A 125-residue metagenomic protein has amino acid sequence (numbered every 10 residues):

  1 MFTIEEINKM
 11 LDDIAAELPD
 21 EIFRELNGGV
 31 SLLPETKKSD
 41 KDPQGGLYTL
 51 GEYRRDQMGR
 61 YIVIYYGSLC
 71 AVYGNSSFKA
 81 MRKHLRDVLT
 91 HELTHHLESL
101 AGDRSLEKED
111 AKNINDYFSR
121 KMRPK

Functional and structural regions predicted by a protein language model:
I4-N8: Phosphate/ribose-recognition catalytic cores of enzymes acting on nucleotide-derived substrates
M10-S68: Auxiliary, metal-adjacent structural segments of Zn-dependent hydrolase domains
E17, E21, V88, E92 (+1 more regions): Short alpha-helical functional segments enriched in proximate histidine and acidic residues
G45, Q57-Y61, T90-T94, D116-Y117 (+1 more regions): Short, surface-exposed, polar/charged, turn-prone segments marking secondary-structure boundaries
L50-L89, L93: Mid-chain, well-packed structural core segment of small domains
L69, S76-D87, H96-K125: Post-HEXXH active-site segment of zinc metalloproteases
